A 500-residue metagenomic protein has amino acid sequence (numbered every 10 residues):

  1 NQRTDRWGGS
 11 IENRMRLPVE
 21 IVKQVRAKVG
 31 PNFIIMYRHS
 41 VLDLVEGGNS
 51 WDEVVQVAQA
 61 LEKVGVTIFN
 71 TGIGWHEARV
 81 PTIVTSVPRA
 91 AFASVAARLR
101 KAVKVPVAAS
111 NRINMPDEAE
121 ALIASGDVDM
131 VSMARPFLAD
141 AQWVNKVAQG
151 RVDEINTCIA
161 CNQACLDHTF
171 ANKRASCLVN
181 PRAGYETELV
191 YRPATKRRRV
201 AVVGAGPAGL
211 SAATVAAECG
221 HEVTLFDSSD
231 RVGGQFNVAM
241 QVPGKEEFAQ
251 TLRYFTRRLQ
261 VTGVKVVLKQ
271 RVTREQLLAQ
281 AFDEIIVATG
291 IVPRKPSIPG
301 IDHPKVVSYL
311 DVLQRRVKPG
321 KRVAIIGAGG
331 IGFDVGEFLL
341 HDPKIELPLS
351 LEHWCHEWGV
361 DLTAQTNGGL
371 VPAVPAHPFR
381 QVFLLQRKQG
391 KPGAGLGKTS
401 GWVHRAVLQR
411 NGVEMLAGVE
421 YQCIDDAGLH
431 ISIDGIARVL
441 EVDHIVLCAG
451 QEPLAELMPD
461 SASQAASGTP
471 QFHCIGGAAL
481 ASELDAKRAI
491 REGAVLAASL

Functional and structural regions predicted by a protein language model:
N1-V203, P207, A212-V223, R231: Flavin-dependent oxidoreductase catalytic cores
D5-G8, R79-V84, Q235-M240, I298-G300 (+1 more regions): Short acidic, glycine/proline-rich loop/turn micro-motifs
V64, C219-H221, T262, D342 (+1 more regions): Conserved dinucleotide-binding and phosphotransfer motif residues
T67, D129, D283, K321 (+1 more regions): Conserved acidic residues
T157-R197, L252-R257, V261, A279-Q280 (+4 more regions): Extreme N-terminal leader/targeting segments of oxidoreductases
E186-T195, E218, E222, D230-R231 (+3 more regions): Flanking helices and flexible, charged tails adjoining ferredoxin-like Fe-S electron-transfer domains in multi-subunit
R198-F226, V232, V267-L278, T289-D302 (+3 more regions): Rossmann-like dinucleotide/flavin-binding elements
G234-F282, G393-V419: N-terminal Rossmann-like dinucleotide/flavin-binding domain of flavoprotein oxidoreductases that bind FAD/FMN
